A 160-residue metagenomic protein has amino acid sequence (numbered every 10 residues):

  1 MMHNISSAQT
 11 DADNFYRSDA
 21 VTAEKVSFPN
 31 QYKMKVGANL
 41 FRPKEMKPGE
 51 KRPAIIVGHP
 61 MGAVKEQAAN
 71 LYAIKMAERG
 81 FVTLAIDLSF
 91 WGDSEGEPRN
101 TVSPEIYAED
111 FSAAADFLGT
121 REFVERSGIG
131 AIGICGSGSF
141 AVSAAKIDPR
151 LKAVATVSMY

Functional and structural regions predicted by a protein language model:
N4-E50: N-terminal cap/lid segment of alpha/beta-hydrolase-fold proteins
R52, H59-V64, C135: Active-site glycine-rich loops that stabilize anionic/oxyanionic intermediates across multiple enzyme folds
V57-P60, A85: Structural cue for short, hydrophobic secondary-structure segments
G62-I74, L88: The serine-hydrolase catalytic nucleophile loop
Q67, F90-V102: Glycine-rich "HGGG/HGxG" loop immediately N-terminal to the catalytic nucleophile of the alpha/beta-hydrolase
A68, T101-E122: Alpha/beta-hydrolase active-site loop
K75-E95: Conserved alpha/beta-hydrolase
A113-Y160: Primarily recognizes the serine-hydrolase "nucleophile elbow" in alpha/beta-hydrolase and SGNH/GDSL folds
